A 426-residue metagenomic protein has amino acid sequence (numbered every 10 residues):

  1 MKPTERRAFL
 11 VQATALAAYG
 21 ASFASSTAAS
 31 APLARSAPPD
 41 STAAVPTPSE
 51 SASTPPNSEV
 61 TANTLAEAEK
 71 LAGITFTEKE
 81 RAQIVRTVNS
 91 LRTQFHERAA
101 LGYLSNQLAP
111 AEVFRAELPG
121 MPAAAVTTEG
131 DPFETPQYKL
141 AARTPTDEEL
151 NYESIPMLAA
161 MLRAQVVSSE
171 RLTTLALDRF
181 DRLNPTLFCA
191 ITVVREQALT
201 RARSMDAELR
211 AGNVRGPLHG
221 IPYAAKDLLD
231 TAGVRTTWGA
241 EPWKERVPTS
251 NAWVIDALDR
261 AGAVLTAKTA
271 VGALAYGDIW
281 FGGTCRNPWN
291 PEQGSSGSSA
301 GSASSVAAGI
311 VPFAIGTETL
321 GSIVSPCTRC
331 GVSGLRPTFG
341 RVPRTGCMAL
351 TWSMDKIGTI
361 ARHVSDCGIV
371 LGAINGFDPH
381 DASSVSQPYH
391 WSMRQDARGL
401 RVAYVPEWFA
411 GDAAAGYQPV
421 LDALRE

Functional and structural regions predicted by a protein language model:
M1-A18: N-terminal secretory signal peptides and thylakoid transit peptides that target proteins across membranes
T4, A164, A300, D355 (+1 more regions): Residue-level signal for the nucleotide or nucleotide-sugar donor/cofactor binding architecture
A24-A82, R86: C-terminal segment of N-terminal export signals and the immediately downstream linker at the start of the mature
A68, W238-A240, P288, S298 (+2 more regions): Flexible glycine/proline-enriched surface loops and loop-helix/loop-strand junctions
F76-Q83, V88-L320, D422: Gly/Ser-rich catalytic/binding loops embedded in alpha/beta enzyme cores
P136-A141, S333-Q418: A short helix-breaking turn/cap at a secondary-structure junction
V324-C330: Structural signature of FAD isoalloxazine-binding scaffolds in flavoprotein oxidoreductases
P419-E426: Short helix-loop-beta junction
